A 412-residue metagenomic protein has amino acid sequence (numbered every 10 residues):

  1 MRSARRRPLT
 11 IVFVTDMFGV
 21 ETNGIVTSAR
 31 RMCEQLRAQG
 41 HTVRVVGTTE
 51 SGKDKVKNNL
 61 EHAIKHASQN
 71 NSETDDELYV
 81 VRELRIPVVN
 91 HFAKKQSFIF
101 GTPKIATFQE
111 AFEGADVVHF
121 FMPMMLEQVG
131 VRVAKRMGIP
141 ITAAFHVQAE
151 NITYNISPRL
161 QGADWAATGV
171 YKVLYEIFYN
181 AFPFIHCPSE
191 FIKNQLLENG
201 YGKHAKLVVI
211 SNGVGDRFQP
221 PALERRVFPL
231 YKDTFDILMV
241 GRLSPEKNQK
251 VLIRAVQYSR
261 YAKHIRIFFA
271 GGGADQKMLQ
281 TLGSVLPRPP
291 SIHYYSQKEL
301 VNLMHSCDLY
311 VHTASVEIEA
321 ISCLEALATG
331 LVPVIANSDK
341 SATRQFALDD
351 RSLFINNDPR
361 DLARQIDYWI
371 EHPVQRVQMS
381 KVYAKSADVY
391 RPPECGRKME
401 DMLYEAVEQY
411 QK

Functional and structural regions predicted by a protein language model:
V12, H186, P229-Q257: Conserved donor-binding/catalytic core segment of Leloir-type glycosyltransferases
T49, F191, G213: Carbohydrate-associated surface elements
F112, Y294-Y295, N302-C307: Short alpha-helical donor nucleotide-sugar binding micro-motif in glycosyltransferases
R136, W165-F184: Membrane-proximal helix-turn-helix segments that form the acceptor-binding/catalytic region of lipid-linked
K277-K298: Nucleotide-activated donor-binding/catalytic signature segment of Leloir-type glycosyltransferases, i.e., the conserved
S315: Aromatic "clamp/platform" in nucleotide-sugar-dependent glycosyltransferases that forms part of the donor/acceptor
V332-N337: Short hydrophobic beta-strand element within catalytic cores of glycosyltransferases and related nucleotide-activated
L348-P359, Y368-P373: Conserved acidic donor-binding segment of nucleotide-sugar-dependent glycosyltransferases
